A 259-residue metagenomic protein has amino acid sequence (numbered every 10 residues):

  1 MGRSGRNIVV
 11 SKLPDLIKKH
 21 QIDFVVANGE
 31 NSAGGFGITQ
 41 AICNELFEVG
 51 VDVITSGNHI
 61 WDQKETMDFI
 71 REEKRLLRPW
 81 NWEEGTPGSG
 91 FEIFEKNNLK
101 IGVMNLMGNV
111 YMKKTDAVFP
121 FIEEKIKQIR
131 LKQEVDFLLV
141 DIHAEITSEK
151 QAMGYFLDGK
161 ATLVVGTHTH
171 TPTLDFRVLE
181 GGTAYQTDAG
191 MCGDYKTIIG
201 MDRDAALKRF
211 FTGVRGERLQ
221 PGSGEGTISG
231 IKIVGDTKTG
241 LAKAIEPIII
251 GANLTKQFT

Functional and structural regions predicted by a protein language model:
M1-T259: Acidic, metal/ion-coordinating pockets
